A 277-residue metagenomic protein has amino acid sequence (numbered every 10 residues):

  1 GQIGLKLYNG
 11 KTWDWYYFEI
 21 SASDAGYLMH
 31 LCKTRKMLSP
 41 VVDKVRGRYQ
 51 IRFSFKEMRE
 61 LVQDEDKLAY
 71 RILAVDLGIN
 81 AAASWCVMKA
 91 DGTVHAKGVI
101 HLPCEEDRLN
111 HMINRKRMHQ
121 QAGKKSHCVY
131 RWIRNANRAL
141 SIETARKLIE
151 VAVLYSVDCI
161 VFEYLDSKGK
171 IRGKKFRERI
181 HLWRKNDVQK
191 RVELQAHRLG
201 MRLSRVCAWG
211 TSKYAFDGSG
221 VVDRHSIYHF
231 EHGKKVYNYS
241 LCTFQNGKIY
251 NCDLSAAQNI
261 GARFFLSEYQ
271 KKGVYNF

Functional and structural regions predicted by a protein language model:
G1-A82, M88-A90: Extended, charged alpha/beta regions that create polyanion-binding interfaces
Y49-F277: Positively charged, helix-rich recognition surfaces that bind polyanionic ligands
